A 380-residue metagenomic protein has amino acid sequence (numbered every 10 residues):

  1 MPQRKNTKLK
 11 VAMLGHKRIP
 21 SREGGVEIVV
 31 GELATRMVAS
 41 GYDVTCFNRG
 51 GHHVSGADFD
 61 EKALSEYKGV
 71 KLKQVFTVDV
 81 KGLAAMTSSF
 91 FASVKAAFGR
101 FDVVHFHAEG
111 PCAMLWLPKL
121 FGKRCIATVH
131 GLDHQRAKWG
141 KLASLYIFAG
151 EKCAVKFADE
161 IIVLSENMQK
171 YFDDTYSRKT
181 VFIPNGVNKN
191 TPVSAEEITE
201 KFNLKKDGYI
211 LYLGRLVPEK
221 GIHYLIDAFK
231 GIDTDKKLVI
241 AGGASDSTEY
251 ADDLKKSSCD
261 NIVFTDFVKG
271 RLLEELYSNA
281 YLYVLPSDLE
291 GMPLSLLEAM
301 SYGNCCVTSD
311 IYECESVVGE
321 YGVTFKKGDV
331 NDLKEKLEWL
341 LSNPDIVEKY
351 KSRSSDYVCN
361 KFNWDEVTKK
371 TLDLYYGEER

Functional and structural regions predicted by a protein language model:
P2, N6-E23, V29-V30, T35-V80 (+2 more regions): N-terminal strand-loop element at the rim of the active site of nucleotide-sugar-dependent glycosyltransferases
I28, G208, Y212, V217-G231: A conserved mid-protein helix/loop that constitutes part of the nucleotide-sugar donor-binding site
V94-A97, S144-I161: Membrane-proximal helix-turn-helix segments that form the acceptor-binding/catalytic region of lipid-linked
A251-R271: Nucleotide-activated donor-binding/catalytic signature segment of Leloir-type glycosyltransferases, i.e., the conserved
F267-V268, E275-A280: Short alpha-helical donor nucleotide-sugar binding micro-motif in glycosyltransferases
D288: Aromatic "clamp/platform" in nucleotide-sugar-dependent glycosyltransferases that forms part of the donor/acceptor
C305-T308: Short hydrophobic beta-strand element within catalytic cores of glycosyltransferases and related nucleotide-activated
V323-N331, W339-D345: Conserved acidic donor-binding segment of nucleotide-sugar-dependent glycosyltransferases
